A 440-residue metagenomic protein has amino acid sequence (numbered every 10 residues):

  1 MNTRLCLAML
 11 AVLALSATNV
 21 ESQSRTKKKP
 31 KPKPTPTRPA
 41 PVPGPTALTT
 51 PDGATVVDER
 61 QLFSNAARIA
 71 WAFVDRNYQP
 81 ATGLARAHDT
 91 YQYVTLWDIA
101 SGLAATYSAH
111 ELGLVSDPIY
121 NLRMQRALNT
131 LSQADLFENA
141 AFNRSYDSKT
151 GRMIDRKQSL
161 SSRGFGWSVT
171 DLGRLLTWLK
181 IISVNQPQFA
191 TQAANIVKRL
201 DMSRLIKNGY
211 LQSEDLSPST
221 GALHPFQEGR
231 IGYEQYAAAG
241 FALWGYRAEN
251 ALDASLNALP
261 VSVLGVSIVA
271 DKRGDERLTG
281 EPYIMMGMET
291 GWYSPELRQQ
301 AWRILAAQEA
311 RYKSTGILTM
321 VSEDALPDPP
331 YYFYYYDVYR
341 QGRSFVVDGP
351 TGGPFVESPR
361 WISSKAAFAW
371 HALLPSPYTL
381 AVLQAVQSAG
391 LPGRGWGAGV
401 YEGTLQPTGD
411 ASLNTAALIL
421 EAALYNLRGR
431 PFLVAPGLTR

Functional and structural regions predicted by a protein language model:
M1-L7: Bacterial N-terminal signal peptides that target proteins for export
A8-L15: Hydrophobic helical h-region of N-terminal Sec-dependent signal peptides in bacterial secretory/periplasmic proteins
A17-N19: N-terminal signal peptide c-region/cleavage motif recognized by signal peptidases
Q23-R25, K29-R440: Ser/Thr/Asn(+Pro)-rich, low-complexity disordered segments
